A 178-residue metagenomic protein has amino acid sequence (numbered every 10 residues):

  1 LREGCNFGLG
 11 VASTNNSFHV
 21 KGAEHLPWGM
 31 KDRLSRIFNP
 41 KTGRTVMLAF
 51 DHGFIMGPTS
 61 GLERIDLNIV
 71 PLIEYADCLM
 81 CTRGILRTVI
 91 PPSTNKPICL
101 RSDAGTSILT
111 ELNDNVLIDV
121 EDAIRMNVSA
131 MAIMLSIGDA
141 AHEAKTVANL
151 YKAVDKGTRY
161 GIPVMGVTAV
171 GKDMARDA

Functional and structural regions predicted by a protein language model:
L1-F7, A123, V167: An N-terminal domain-start capping segment
R2-D51, G84-N95: N-terminal amphipathic alpha-helix/helix-capping segment at the start of soluble metabolic enzymes
T45-M47, G53-P91, I98-I108, L112-A178: Alpha/beta enzyme core
